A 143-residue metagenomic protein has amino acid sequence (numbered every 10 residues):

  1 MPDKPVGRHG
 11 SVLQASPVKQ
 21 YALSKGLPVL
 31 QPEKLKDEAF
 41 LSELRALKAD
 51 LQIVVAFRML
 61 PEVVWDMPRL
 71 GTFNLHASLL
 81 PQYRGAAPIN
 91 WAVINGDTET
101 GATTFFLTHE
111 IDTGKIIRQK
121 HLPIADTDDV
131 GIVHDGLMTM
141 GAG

Functional and structural regions predicted by a protein language model:
M1-G143: One-carbon transfer enzymes
